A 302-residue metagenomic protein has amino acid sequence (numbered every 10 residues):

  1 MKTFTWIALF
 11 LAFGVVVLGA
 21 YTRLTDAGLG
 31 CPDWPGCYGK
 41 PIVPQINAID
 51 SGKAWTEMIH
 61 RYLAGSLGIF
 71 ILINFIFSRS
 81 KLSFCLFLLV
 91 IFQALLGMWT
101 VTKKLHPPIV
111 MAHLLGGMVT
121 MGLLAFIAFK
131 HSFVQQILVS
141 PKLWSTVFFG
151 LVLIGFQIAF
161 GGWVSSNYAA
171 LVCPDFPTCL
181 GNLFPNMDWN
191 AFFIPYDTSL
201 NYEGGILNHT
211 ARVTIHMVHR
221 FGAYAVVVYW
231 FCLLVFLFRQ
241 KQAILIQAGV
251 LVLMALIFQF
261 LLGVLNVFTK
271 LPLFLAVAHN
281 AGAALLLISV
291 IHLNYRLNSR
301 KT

Functional and structural regions predicted by a protein language model:
K2-G28, V152-V164: N-terminal signal-anchor transmembrane alpha helix
F4-A12, L63, L67, L82 (+7 more regions): Hydrophobic alpha-helical transmembrane segments of polytopic
V16-V17, L89-M98, I154-A159, M254-V264: Aromatic-anchored segments of alpha-helical transmembrane domains
T22-C31, A94-L114, V164-D175, R212 (+1 more regions): Interfacial helix-loop-helix junctions of multi-pass membrane proteins
L24-M58, A170-R212: Extracytosolic (periplasmic/ER-lumenal) interhelical loops and adjacent juxtamembrane/interface segments of multi-pass
A54-L72, P107-G122, T214-C232, A276-L285: Membrane-interface loop-to-helix entry segments
I76-F84, S140-K142, L234-V252: Membrane-interface helix-loop-helix junctions at transmembrane boundaries of multi-pass membrane enzymes, predominantly
F126-L143, I288-T302: A juxtamembrane structural motif centered on a specific transmembrane helix
